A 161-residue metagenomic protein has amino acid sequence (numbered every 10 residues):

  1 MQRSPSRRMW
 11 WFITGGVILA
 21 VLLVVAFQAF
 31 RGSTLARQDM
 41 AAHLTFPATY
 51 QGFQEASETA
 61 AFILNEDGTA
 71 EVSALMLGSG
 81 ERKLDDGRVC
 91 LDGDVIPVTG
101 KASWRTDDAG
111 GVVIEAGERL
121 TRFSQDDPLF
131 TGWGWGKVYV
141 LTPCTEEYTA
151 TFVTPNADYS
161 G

Functional and structural regions predicted by a protein language model:
M1-R7: Terminal targeting segments of Actinobacterial cell-envelope proteins
W10-G16, L22-K101, A109-G161: Lipid interaction determinants
W104: Luminal/periplasmic acceptor-recognition loop/helix of membrane-associated glycosyltransferases
